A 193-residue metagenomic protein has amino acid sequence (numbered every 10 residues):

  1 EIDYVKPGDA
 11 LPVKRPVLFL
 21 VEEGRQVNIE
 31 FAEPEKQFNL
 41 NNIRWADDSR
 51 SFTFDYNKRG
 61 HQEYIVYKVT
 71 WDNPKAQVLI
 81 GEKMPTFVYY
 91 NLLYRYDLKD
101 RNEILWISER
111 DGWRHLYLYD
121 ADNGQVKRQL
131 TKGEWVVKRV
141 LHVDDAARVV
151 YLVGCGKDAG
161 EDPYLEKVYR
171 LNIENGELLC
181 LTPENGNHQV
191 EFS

Functional and structural regions predicted by a protein language model:
E1-S193: Beta-propeller folds
